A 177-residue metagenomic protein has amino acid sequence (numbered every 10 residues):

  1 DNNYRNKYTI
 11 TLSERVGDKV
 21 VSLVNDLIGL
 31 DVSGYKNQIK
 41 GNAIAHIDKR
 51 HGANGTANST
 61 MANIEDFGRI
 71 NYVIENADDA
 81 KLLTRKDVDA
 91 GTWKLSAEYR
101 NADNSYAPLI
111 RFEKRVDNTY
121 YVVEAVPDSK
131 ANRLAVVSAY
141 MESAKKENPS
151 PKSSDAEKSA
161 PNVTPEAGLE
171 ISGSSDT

Functional and structural regions predicted by a protein language model:
D1-T177: Ribonuclease/tRNase effector modules and their secretory precursors
